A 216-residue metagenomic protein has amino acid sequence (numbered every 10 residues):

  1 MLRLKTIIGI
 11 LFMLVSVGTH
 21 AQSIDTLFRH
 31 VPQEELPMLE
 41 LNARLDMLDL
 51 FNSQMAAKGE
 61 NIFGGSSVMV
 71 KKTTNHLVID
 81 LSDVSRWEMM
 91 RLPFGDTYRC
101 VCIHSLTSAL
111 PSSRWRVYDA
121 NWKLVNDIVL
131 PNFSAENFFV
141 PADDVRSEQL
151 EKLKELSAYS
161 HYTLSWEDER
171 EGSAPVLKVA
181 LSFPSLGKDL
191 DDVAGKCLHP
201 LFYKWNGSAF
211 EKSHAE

Functional and structural regions predicted by a protein language model:
M1-I8: Bacterial N-terminal signal peptides that target proteins for export
S16-G18: N-terminal signal peptide c-region/cleavage motif recognized by signal peptidases
Q22-L92: Terminal domain-start segments
G65-V78, D119-I128, W205-E211: Surface-exposed loop/turn elements that mediate protein-protein interactions on large endomembrane-trafficking
I79, S105-P111, D189-A194: Short consensus segments that form the blades of beta-propeller domains, in both extracellular/periplasmic
Y98-T107, A174-S182: Short beta-strand elements that form the blades of beta-propeller/WD-repeat-like and other beta-sheet-rich scaffold
R99-F133: Mid-length scaffold segments of soluble, non-membrane domains
I128-W205, E211-A215: Short aromatic loop motif centered on NTY/YTY
